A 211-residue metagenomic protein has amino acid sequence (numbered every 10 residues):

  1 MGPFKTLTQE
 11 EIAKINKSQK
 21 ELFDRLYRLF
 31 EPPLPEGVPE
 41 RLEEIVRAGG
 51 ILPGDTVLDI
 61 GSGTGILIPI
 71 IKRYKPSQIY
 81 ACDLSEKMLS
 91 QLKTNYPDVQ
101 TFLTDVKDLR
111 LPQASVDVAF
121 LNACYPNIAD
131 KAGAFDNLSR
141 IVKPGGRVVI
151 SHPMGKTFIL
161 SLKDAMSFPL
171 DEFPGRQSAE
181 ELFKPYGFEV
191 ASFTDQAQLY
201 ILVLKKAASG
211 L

Functional and structural regions predicted by a protein language model:
M1-G50, I66, I70, M88-Q91 (+2 more regions): Conserved class I S-adenosyl-L-methionine
G54-G63: Conserved class I S-adenosyl-L-methionine
T64-D108: Class I SAM-dependent methyltransferase SAM/SAH-binding core
F120: A conserved beta-strand element that flanks and buttresses the S-adenosyl-L-methionine
A132-P144: A short glycine-rich, Lys/Arg-flanked "PGG" loop and its adjoining helix->strand segment in the class I
I150-H152: Acidic carboxylate diad motif detector
D171-Y186: Short alpha-helix
Y186-G187, T194-L211: Core SAM-dependent methyltransferase catalytic element
